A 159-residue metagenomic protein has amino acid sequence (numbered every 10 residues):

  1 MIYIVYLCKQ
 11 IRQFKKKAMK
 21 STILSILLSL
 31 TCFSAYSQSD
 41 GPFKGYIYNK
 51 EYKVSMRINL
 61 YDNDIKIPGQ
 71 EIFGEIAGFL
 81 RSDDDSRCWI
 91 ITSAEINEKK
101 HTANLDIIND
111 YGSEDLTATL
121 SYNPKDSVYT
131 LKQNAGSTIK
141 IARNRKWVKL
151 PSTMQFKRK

Functional and structural regions predicted by a protein language model:
M1-P42: Bacterial Sec-dependent N-terminal signal peptides
S39-S121, Y129, N134-K159: Central antiparallel beta-sheet cores of small beta-barrel/beta-sandwich binding domains
